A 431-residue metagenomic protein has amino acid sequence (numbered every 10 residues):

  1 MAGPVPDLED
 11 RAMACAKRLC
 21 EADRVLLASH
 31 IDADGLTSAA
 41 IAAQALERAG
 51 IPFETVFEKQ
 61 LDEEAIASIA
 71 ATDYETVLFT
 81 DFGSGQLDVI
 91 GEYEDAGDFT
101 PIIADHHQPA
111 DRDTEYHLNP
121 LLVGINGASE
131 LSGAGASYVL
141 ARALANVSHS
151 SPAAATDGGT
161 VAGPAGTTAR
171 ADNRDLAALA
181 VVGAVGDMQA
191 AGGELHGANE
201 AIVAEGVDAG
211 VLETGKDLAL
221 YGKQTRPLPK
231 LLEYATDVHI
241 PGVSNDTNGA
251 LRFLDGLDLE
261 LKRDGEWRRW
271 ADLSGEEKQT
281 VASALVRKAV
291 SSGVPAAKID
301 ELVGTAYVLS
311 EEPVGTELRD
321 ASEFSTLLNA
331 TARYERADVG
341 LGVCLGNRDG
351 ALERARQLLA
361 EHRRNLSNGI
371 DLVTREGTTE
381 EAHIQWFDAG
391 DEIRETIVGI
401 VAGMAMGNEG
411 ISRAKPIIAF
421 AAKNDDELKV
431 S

Functional and structural regions predicted by a protein language model:
M1-S431: Replace "Mg2+/Mn2+-dependent" with "divalent metal-dependent
